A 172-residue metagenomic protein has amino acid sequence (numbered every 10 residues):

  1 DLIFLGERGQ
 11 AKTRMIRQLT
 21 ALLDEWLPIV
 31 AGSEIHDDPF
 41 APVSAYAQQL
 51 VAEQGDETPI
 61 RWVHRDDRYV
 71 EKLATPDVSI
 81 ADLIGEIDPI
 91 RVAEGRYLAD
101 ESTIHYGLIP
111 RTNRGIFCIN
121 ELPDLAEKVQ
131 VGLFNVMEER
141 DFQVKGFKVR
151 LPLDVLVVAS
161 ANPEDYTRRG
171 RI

Functional and structural regions predicted by a protein language model:
D1-I172: Conserved ASCE/P-loop NTPase catalytic core
